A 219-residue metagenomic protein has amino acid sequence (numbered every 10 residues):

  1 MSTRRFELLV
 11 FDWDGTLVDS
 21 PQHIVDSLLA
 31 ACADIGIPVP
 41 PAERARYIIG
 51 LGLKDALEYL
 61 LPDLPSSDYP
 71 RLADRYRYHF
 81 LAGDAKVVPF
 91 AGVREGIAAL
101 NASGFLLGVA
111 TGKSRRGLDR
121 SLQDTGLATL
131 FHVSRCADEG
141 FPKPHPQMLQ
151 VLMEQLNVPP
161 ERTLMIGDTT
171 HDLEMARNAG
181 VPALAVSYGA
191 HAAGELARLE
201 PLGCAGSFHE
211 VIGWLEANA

Functional and structural regions predicted by a protein language model:
S2-E7, S67, N101, S114-R115 (+1 more regions): Asp-based, Mg2+/Mn2+-dependent phosphohydrolase catalytic module
S2-Y47: Active-site neighborhood of HAD-like aspartate-dependent phosphohydrolases
V10, L17, P89, L107 (+3 more regions): Conserved SAM-binding loop
P38-R44, L64-D74, L130: Short, surface-exposed acidic
I49-L81, A91-R94, A98-N101: A metal-dependent, Asp-based hydrolase signature
A82-V109, R115-D119, P146: Short, acidic loop-to-helix structural element flanking the phosphoryl-transfer center in phosphate-processing enzymes
